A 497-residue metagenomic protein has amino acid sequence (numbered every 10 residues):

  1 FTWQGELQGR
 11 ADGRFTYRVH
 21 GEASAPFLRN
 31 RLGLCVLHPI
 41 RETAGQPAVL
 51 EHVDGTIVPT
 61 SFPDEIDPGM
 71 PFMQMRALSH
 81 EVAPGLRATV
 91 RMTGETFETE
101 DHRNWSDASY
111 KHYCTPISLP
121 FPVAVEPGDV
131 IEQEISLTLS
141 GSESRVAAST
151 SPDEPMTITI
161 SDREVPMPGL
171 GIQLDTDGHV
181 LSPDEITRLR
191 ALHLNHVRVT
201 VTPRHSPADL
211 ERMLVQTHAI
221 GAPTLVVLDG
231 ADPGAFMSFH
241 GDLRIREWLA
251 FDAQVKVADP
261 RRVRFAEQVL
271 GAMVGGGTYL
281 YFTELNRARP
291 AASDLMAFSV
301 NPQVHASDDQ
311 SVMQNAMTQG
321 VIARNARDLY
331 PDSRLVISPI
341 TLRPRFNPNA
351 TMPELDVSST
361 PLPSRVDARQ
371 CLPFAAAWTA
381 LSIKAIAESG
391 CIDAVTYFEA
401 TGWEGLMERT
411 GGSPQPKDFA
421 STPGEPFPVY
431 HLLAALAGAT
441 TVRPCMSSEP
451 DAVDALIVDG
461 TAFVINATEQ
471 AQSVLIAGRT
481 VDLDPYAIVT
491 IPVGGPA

Functional and structural regions predicted by a protein language model:
F1-S24, D101, S106-S109: Extended, loop-rich substrate-binding clefts of extracytoplasmic carbohydrate-active enzymes
D12-E95: Polysaccharide-binding surfaces and accessory modules of carbohydrate-active proteins
S79-P155: Beta-strand-rich recognition/accessory modules
G128, S338-P428: Aromatic/acidic polysaccharide-binding cleft in carbohydrate-active enzymes
L170-L225, L243: Catalytic domains of carbohydrate-active enzymes, especially glycoside hydrolases
V201-F239, V257-M273, Q314-A316: Aromatic-lined substrate-binding rim segments of carbohydrate-active enzymes
A250-P373: Noncatalytic carbohydrate-binding groove/subsite architecture in carbohydrate-active enzymes
S447-A477, Y486: Carbohydrate-binding surface patches
